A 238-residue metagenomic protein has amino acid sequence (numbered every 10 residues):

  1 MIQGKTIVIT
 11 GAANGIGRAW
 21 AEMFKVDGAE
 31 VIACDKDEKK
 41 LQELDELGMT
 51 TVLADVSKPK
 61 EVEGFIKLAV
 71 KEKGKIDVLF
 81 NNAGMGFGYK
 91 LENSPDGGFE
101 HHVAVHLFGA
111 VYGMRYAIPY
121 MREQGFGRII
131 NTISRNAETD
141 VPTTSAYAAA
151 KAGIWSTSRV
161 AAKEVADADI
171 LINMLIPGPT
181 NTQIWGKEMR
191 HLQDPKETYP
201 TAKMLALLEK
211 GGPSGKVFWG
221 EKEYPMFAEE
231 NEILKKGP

Functional and structural regions predicted by a protein language model:
A13-N14: Conserved glycine-rich cofactor-binding loop
A54-G64, D96: The beta1-alpha1 cofactor-binding region of Rossmann-like NAD(H)/NADP(H)-dependent oxidoreductases
M85, E92-V111, I130, I154: Catalytic Tyr-X3-Lys loop
E92, T139-S145: Active-site loop immediately N-terminal to the catalytic Tyr-X3-Lys motif of short-chain dehydrogenase/reductase
M114, A150: Active-site helix of classical SDR
S134: Residue(s) in the substrate-gating loop at a strand-loop-helix junction that position the organic substrate next
T139, V160-I170: Active-site-adjacent segment of SDR/Rossmann-fold oxidoreductases
A168, M174, M189-L234: C-terminal helical subdomain
